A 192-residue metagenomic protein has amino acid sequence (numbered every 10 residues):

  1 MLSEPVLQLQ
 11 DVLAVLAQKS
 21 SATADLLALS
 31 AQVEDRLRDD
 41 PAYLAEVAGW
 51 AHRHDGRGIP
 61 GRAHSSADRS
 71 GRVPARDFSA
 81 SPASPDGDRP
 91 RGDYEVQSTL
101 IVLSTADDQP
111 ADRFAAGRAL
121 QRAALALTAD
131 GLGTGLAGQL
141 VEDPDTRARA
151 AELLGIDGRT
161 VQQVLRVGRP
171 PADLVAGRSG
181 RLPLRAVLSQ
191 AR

Functional and structural regions predicted by a protein language model:
M1-R192: Acidic, surface-exposed loops and disordered segments
